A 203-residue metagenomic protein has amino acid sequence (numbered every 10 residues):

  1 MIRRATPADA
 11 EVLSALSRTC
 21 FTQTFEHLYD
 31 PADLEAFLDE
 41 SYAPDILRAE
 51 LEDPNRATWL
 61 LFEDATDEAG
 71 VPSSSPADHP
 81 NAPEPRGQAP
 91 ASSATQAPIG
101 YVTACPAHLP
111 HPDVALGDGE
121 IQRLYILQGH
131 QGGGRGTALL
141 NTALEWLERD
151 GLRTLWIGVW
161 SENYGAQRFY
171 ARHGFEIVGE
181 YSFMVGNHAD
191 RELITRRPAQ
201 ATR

Functional and structural regions predicted by a protein language model:
R4-P7, A15-L28, A32-G129, L140-T142 (+4 more regions): Acetyl-CoA-dependent GNAT
T6-D9, N163: Acidic/polar helix N-cap motif
D9, G134-G136: Conserved G/P- and acidic residue-centered "switch" motifs that form tight phosphate/ATP-binding loops in soluble
V12, A138-L139, G165: Charged catalytic carboxylate motif
L51, W59, A115-G119, R153-Q167 (+1 more regions): C-terminal "cap" of GNAT-fold acetyltransferases
L127-G129, G133, S161-E162: Active-site acidic-Proline motif in GNAT/NAT acetyltransferases
